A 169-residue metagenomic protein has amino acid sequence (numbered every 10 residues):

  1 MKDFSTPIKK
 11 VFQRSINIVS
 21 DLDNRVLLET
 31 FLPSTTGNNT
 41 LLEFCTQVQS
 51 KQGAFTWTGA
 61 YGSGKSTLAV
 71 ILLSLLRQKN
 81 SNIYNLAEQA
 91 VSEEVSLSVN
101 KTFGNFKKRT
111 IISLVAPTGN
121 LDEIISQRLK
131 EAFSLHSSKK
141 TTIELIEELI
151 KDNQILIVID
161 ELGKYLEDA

Functional and structural regions predicted by a protein language model:
M1-S63, V70, L76: Walker A/P-loop-proximal flanking segment of P-loop NTPase domains
S50, G104-K107, E148-D152: Conserved catalytic network of the ASCE P-loop NTPase/AAA+ motor domain
A54-T56, I111, Q154-L156: Residue-level preference for the first positions of well-ordered beta-strands
L73-R109, L135-T142: Flexible phosphate/Mg2+-sensing switch loops adjacent to catalytic phosphate-binding sites
T110-G119: A short hydrophobic beta-strand->loop->alpha-helix junction that borders the nucleotide-binding pocket of P-loop NTPases
N120-E147: Short glycine-rich substrate-engagement loop in P-loop NTPases that contacts/grips substrate
E148-A169: Conserved P-loop NTPase "ATPase switch" module shared by AAA+ and STAND
